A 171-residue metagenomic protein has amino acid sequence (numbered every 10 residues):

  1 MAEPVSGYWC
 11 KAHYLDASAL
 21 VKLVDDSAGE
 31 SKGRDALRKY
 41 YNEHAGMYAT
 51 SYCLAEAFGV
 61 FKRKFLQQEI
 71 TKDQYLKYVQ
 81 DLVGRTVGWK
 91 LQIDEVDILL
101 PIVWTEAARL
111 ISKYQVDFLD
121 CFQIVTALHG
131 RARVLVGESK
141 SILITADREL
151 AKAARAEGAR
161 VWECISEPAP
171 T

Functional and structural regions predicted by a protein language model:
M1-A12, V125, G130-T171: Acidic, PIN/NYN-like endoribonuclease modules and their adjacent C-terminal/linker elements
M1-C53, V60-Y78, A159, E163-T171: Short, well-structured N-terminal submotif of metal-dependent ribonuclease cores
C10, E43-M47, I93-D94, E138-I142: Short active-site oxyanion
L15, A49, F118-C121, T145: Short beta-strand scaffold positions
S31, F58-G59, T105, A151-K152: Alpha-helical elements of the RecA-like P-loop NTPase motor core of helicases
K39-G46, K77-W89, D147-G158: Short, mixed-charge aromatic SLiMs
C53, V103, Q123, E149-L150: Alpha-helix capping/helix-boundary segments
V83-Y114, C121-G130: Acidic catalytic patch
